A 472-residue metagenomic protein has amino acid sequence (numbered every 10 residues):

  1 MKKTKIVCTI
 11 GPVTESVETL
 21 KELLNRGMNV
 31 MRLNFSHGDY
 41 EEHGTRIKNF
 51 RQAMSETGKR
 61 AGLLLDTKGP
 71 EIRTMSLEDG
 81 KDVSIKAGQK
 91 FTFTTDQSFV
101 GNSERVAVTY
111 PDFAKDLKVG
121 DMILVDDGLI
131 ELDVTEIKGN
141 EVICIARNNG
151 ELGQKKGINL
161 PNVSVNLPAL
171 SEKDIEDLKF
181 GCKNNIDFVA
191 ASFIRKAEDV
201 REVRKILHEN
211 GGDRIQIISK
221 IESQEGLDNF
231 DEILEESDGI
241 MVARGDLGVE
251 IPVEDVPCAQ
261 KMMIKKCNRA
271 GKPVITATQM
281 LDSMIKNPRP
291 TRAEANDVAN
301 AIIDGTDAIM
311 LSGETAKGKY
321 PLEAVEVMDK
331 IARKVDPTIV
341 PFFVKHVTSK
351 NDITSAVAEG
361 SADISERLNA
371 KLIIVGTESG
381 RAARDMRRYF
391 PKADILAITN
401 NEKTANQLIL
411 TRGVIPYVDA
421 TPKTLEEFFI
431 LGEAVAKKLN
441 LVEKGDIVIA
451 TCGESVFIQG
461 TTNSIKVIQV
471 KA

Functional and structural regions predicted by a protein language model:
M1-A472: Non-catalytic helical/linker scaffolds that mediate oligomerization, partner binding, and domain coupling around large
